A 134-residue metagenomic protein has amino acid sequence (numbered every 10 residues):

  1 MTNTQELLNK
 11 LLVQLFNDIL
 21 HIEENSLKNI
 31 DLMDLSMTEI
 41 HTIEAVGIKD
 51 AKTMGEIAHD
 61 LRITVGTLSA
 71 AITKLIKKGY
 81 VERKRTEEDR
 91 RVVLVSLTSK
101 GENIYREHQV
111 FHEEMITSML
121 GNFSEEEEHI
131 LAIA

Functional and structural regions predicted by a protein language model:
M1-D34: N-terminal leader segment of winged-helix/HTH proteins
N3-T4, L35, L97, F123: Alpha-helical hairpin
Q14, H21, G47-I48, D60-I63 (+3 more regions): Alpha-helical structural segments
E24-T64: N-terminal helix-turn-helix DNA-binding core of bacterial DNA-binding proteins
M54-G55, V65-G66, T73, V93: Residues within helix-turn-helix
A71-K74, A134: Residues within the DNA-recognition helix of helix-turn-helix
T73-H129: Charged, amphipathic alpha-helical coiled-coil/dimerization segments
